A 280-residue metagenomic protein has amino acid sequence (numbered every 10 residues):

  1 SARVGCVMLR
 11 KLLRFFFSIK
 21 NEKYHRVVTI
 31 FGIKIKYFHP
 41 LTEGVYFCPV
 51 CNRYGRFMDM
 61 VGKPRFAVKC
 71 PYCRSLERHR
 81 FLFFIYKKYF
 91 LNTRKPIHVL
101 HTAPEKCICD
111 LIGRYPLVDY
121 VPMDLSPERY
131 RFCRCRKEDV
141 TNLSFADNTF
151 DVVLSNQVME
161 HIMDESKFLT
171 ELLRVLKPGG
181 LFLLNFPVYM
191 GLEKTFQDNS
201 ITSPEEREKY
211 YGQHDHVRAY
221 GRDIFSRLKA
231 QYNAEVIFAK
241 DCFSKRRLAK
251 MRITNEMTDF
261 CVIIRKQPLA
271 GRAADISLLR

Functional and structural regions predicted by a protein language model:
S1-F47, R280: Membrane-proximal basic amphipathic "stem/tether" segments
H39-S144, C242-I263, Q267-R280: Conserved N-terminal segment of class I S-adenosyl-L-methionine
H39-T42, L154, M163-L173, K177-R280: S-adenosyl-L-methionine-dependent methyltransferase catalytic module, highlighting the catalytic core
P96, F150-D151: Local beta-strand N-terminus motif with an aromatic residue
T102, V153-L154: Hydrophobic beta-strand segment of the Class I
F145, F150, Y232-N233: Conserved hydrophobic/aromatic "anchor" residues that stabilize well-ordered secondary structure elements
M159: Conserved SAM-binding site of S-adenosyl-L-methionine-dependent methyltransferases, i.e., the hydrophobic residues
